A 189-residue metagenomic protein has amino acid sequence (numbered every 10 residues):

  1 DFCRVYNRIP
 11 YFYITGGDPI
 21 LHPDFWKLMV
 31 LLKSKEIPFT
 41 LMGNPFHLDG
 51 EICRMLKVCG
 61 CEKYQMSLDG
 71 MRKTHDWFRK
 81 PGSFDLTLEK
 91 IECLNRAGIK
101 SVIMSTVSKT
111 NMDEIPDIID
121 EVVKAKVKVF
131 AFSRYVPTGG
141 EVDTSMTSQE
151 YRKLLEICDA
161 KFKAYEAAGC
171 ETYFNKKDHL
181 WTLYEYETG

Functional and structural regions predicted by a protein language model:
D1-E62: Conserved alpha-helical substructure of the radical SAM core
P19, F46, D69, S108-K109: Short, surface-exposed acidic/glycine-rich loop or hinge patches that mediate macromolecular interfaces
L21-D24, L48, H75, T110-E114: Secondary-structure boundary/capping motif
C53, H75-D76: A short local structural element in Rossmann-fold oxidoreductases
E62-K63, S67, D76-G189: Radical SAM enzyme [4Fe-4S]-AdoMet core and its adjacent flexible, acidic and glycine-rich loops/tails across
R72: Periplasmic solute-binding protein
